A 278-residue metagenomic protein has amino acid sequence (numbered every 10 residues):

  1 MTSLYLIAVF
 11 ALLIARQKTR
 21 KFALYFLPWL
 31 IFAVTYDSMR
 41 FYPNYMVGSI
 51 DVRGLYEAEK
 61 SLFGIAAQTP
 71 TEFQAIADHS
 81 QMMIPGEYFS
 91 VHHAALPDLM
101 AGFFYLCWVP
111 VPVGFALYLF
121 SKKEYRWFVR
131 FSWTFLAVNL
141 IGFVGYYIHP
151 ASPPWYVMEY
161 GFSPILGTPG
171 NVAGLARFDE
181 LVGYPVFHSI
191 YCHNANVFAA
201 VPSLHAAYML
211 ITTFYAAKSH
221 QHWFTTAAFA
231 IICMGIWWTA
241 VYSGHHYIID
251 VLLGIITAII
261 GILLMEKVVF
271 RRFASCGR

Functional and structural regions predicted by a protein language model:
M1, T19-P112: N-terminal transmembrane-helix/juxtamembrane module of multi-pass inner/ER membrane proteins
M1-R16: Hydrophobic core of alpha-helical transmembrane segments in multi-pass integral membrane proteins
F26-L27, V113-I148, P154-I165: Interfacial segments of alpha-helical transmembrane regions
F32-S38, N139-Y146, I231-V241: Aromatic-anchored segments of alpha-helical transmembrane domains
G114-S121, A206-W223, I256-M265: Membrane-interfacial alpha-helical segments at the cytosolic side of multi-pass membrane proteins
K123-W127, Q221-A227, I231, I248: Membrane-helix interface segments
I148-S219: Membrane-interfacial catalytic/cofactor-binding modules of polytopic membrane enzymes
P153-M158, A200, G235-G261: Interfacial helix-loop-helix junctions of multi-pass membrane proteins
